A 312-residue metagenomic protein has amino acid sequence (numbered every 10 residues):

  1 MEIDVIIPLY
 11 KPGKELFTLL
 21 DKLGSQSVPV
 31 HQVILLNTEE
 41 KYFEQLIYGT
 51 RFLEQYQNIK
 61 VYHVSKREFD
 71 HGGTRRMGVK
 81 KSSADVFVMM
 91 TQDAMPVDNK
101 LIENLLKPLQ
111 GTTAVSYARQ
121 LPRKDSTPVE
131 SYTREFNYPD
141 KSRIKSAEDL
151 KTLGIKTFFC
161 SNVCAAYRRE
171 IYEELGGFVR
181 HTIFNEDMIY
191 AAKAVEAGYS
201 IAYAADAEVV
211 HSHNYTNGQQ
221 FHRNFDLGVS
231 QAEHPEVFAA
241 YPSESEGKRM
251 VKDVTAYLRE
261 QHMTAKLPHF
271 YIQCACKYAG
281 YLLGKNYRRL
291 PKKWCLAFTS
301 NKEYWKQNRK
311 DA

Functional and structural regions predicted by a protein language model:
P12-S25: Short, well-formed alpha-helical segments that are part of the catalytic scaffolds of diverse glycosyltransferases
L23-H63: Acidic donor-binding segment of Leloir-type glycosyltransferases
S65-S82: Glycine-rich, basic loop-to-helix element that forms the pyrophosphate-binding segment of sugar-nucleotide handling
F87: Short aromatic/hydrophobic "clamp" motif used to bind/position activated sugar donors
N99-S131: Conserved donor NDP-sugar-binding/catalytic core segment of glycosyltransferases
Q120, F136-T157: Short, flexible, basic/aromatic active-site loop/helix in glycosyltransferases
A147-Y167, I183, Q231: A recurrent flexible, glycine/aromatic-enriched loop bordering the glycosyltransferase active site that acts as
I201, E208-G280: Active-site-adjacent helix/loop segment of glycosyltransferases that harbors family-specific signature motifs
